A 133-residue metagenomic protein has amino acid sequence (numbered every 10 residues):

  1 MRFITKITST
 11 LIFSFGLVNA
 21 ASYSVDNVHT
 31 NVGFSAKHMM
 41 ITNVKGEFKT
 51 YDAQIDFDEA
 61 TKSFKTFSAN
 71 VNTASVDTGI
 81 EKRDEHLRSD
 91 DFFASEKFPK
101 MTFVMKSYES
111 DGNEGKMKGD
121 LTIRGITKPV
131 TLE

Functional and structural regions predicted by a protein language model:
R2-T10: Sec-dependent signal peptide recognition, specifically the positively charged N-region followed immediately by
I7, F15-S22: Sec/Tat signal peptide C-region and signal peptidase I cleavage site
N19-E133: Low-complexity, acidic/polar, glycine-enriched regions of mature
